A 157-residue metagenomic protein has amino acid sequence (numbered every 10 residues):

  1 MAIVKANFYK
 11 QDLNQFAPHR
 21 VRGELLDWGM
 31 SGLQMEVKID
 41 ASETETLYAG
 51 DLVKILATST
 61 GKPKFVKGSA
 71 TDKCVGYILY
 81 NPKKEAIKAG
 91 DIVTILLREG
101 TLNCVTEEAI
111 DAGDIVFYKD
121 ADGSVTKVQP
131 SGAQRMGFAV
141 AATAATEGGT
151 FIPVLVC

Functional and structural regions predicted by a protein language model:
M1-C157: Surface-exposed, low-hydrophobicity beta-strand/loop segments enriched in small/polar/acidic residues
